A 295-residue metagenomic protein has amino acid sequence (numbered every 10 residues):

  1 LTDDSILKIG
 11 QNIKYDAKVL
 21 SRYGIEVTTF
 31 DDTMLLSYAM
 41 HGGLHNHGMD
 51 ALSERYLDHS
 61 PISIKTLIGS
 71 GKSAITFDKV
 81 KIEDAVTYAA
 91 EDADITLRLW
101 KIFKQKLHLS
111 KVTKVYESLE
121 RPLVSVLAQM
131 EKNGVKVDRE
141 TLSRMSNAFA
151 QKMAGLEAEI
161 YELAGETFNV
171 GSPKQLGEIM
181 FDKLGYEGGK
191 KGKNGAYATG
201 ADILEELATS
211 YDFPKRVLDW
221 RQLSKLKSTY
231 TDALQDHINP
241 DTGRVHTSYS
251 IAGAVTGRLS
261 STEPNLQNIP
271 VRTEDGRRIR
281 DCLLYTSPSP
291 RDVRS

Functional and structural regions predicted by a protein language model:
L1-R55, G134, A150: Conserved RNase H-like, two-metal-ion catalytic cores of nucleic-acid enzymes
K8, D92, S287: Structured ligand/cofactor/substrate-binding pocket environments in proteins
Q11, H59-S63: Short helix-interrupting loop/turn segments at helix-coil junctions
D16, D32, D92, D138 (+1 more regions): Acidic active-site catalytic centers that drive phospho-/nucleotidyl reactions and related ester hydrolyses
V19, L35, I95-L97, S295: Hydrophobic side chains within alpha-helical segments
T28, L44, L52, Y56 (+2 more regions): Conserved "right-hand" nucleotidyltransferase catalytic core of DNA-directed polymerases
I279-D281: A contiguous, basic/glycine-rich beta-loop/short-helix subdomain that forms a polymer-engagement track
Y285-S295: Single conserved hydrophobic/aromatic residue that forms the stacking wall/gate of nucleotide- or nucleobase-binding
